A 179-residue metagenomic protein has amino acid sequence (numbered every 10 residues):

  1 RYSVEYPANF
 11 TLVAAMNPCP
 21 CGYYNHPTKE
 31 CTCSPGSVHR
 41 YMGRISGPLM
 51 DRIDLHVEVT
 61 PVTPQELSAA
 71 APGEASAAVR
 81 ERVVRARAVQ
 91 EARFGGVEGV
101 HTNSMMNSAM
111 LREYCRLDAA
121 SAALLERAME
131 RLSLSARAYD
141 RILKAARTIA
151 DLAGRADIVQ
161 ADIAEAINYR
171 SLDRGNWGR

Functional and structural regions predicted by a protein language model:
R1-R179: Basic, amphipathic alpha-helical bundle interface domains used for macromolecular binding and assembly
